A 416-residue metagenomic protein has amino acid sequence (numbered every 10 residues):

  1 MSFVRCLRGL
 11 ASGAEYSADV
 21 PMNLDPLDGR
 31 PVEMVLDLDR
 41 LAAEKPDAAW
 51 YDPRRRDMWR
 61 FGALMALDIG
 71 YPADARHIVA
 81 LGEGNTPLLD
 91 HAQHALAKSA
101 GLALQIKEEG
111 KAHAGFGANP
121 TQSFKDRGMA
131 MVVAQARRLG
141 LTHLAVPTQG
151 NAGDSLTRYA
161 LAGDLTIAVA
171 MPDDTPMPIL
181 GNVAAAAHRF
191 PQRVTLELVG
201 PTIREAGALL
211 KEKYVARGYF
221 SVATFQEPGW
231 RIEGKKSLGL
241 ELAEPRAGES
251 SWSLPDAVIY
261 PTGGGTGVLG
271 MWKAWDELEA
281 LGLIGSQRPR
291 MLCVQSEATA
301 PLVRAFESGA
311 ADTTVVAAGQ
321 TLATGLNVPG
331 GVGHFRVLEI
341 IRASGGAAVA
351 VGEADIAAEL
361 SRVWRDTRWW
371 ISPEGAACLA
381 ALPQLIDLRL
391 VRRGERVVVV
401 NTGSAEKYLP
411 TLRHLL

Functional and structural regions predicted by a protein language model:
M1-L416: PLP-dependent amino-acid enzyme catalytic core
